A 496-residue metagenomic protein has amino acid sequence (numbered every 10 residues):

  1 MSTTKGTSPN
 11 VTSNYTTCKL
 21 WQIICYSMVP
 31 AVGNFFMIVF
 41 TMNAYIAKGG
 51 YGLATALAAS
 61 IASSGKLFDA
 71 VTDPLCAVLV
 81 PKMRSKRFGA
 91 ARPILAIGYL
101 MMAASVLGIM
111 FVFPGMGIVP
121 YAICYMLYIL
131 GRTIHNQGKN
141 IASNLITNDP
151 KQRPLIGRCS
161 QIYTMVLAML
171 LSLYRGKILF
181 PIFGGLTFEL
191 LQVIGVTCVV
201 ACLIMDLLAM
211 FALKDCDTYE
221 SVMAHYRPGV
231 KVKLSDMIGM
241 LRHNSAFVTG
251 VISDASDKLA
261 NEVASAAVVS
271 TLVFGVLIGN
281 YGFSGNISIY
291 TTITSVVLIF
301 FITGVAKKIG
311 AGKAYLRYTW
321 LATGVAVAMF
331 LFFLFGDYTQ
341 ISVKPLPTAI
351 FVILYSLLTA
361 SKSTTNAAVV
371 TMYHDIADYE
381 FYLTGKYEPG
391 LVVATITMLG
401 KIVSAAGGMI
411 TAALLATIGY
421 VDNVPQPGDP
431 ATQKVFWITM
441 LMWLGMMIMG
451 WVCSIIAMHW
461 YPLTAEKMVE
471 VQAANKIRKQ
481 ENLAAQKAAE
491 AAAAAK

Functional and structural regions predicted by a protein language model:
S2-K487, K496: Membrane-embedded alpha-helical bundles of multi-pass transporters/translocases, especially carrier/permease families
